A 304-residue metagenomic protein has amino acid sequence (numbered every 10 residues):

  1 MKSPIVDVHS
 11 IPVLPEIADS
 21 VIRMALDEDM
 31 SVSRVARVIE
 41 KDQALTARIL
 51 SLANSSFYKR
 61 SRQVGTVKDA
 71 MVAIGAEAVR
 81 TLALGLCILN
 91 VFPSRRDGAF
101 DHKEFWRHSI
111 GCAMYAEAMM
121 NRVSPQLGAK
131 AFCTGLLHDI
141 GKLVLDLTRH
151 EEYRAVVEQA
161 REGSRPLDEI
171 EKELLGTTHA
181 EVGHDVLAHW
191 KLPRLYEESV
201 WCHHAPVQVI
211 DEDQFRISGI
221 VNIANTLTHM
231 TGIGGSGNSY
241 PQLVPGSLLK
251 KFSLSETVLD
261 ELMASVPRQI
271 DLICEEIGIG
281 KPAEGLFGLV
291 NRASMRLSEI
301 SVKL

Functional and structural regions predicted by a protein language model:
M1-Q242: Conserved alpha-helical "signature site" that marks functionally important helical segments or helix/loop junctions
A188-E198, I217-L304: Divalent metal-dependent phosphate-bond-processing catalytic cores, especially two-metal-ion Mg2+/Mn2+ enzymes that act
